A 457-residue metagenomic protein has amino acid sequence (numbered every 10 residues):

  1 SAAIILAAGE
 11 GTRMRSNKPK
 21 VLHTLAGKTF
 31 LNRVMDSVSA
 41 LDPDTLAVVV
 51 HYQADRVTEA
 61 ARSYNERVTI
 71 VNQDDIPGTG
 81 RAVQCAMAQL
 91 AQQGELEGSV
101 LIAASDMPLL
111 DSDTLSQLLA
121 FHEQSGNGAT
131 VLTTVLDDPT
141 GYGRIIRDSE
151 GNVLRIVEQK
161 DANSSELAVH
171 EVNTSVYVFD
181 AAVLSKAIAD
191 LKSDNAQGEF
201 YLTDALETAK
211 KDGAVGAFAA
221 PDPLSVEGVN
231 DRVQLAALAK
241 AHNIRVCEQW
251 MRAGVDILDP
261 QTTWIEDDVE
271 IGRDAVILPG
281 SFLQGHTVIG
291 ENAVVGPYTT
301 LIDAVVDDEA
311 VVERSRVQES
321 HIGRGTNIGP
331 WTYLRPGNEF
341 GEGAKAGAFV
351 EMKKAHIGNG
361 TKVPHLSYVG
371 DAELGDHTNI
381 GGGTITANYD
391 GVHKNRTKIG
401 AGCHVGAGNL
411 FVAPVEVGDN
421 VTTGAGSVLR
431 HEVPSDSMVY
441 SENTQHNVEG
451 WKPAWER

Functional and structural regions predicted by a protein language model:
S1-S16: N-terminal nucleotide-binding beta1-loop-alpha1 segment
A2, K28-S105, L109-A120: Conserved N-terminal catalytic core of the sugar/cofactor nucleotidyltransferase
K18-T24, D75, L191-D194: Short glycine-enriched, charge-decorated loop/helix-capping segments at active-site entrances that position
A47-H51, T133, V439: Short internal beta-strands
D55, L110-A196, T203, G213-A214: Conserved core of the sugar-phosphate nucleotidyltransferase
H170-G272: Conserved alpha/beta core of the MobA/IspD/sugar-nucleotide pyrophosphorylase nucleotidyltransferase superfamily
T263-N338, E342: Acidic, glycine-rich loop-and-beta core segments that form the ion-binding/anion-interacting portion of active sites
V312-R457: Glycine-rich hexapeptide-repeat left-handed beta-helix
